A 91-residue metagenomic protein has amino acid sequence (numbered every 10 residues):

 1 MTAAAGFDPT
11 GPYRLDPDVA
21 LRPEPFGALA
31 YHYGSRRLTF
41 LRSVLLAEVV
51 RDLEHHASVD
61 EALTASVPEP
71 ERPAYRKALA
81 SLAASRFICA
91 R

Functional and structural regions predicted by a protein language model:
M1-R36: Long, low-complexity, charged/polar intrinsically disordered regions in eukaryotic proteins
T2-A3, G34-R91: Long, charge-rich, low-complexity alpha-helical segments
